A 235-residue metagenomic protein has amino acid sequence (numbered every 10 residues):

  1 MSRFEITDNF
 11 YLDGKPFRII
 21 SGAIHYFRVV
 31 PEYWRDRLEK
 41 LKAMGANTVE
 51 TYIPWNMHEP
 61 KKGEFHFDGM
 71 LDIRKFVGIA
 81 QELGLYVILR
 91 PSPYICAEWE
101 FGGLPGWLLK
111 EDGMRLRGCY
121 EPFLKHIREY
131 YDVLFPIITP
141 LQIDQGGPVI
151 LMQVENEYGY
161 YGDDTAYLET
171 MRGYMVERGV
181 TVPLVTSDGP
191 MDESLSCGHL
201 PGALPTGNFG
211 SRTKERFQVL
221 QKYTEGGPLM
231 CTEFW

Functional and structural regions predicted by a protein language model:
M1-T48, G78, Y86: N-terminal carbohydrate-binding accessory modules
I20, H58-E59, L116-Y120: A short, mixed-charge helix-start or loop-turn motif at secondary-structure junctions
A23-H25, Y52, E155, S187: Conserved residues at the C-terminal ends of beta-strands
Y26-R28, H66, P205-G210: Short, flexible loop segments at the rims of nucleotide/cofactor-binding pockets, characterized by
V30, E59-G63, G159-G162: A generic structural signal for short coil/turn motifs at secondary-structure boundaries
P31, R35, F67-R74, E121-R128 (+2 more regions): Non-membrane alpha-helical structural segments and their capping/turn regions in soluble enzymes
W34-E100, R172-E177, V182: Aromatic-lined substrate-binding rim segments of carbohydrate-active enzymes
L89, P93-H126, D132-W235: Substrate-binding/catalytic cleft of secreted carbohydrate-active enzymes, primarily glycoside hydrolases
